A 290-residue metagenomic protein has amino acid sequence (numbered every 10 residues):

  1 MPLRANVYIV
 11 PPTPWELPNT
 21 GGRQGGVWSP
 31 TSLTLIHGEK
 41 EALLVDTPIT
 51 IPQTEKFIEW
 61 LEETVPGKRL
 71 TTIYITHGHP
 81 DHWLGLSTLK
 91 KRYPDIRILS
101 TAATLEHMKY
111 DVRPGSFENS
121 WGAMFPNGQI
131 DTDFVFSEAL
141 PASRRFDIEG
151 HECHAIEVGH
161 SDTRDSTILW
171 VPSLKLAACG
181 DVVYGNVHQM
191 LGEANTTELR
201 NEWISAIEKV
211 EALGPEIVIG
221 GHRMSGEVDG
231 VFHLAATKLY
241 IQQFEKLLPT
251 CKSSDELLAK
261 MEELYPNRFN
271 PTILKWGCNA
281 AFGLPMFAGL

Functional and structural regions predicted by a protein language model:
M1-K40: Zn-dependent metallo-beta-lactamase
P2-L3, H37-A42, R145-H154, V171-A177: Beta-strand-turn-beta hairpins that frame and shape the catalytic cleft of phosphate-ester-processing enzymes
I36, D46, L61, H77 (+6 more regions): Divalent metal-coordination and catalytic microenvironments
L43, Y74, I98, L176-A178 (+1 more regions): Residue-level marker for buried hydrophobic side chains located in beta-strands that build the well-ordered beta-sheet
I49-I51, E152, I156-A235, L239-Q243: Metallo-beta-lactamase
P52-S100: Active-site metal-binding motif and surrounding structural segment of the metallo-beta-lactamase
T104-D165, P172-S173, I207, E211: Metallo-beta-lactamase
H107, A212-I217, M224-L290: Accessory terminal helices/loops
